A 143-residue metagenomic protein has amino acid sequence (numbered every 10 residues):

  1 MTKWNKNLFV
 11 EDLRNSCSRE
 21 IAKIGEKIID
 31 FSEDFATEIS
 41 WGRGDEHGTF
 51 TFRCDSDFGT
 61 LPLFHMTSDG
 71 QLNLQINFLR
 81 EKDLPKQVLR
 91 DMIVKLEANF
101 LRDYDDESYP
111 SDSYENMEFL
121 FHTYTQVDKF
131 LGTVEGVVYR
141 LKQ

Functional and structural regions predicted by a protein language model:
M1-E118: Polyanion-binding interface signature
R102-Q143: Charged, low-complexity intrinsically disordered regions
